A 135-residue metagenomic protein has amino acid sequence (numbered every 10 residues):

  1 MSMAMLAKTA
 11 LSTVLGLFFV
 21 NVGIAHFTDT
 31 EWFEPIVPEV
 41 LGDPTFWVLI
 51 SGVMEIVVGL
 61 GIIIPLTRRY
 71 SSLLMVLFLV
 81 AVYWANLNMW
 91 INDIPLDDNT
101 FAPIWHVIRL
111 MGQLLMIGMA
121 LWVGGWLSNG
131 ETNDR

Functional and structural regions predicted by a protein language model:
S2-R135: Membrane-interface extramembranous regions
